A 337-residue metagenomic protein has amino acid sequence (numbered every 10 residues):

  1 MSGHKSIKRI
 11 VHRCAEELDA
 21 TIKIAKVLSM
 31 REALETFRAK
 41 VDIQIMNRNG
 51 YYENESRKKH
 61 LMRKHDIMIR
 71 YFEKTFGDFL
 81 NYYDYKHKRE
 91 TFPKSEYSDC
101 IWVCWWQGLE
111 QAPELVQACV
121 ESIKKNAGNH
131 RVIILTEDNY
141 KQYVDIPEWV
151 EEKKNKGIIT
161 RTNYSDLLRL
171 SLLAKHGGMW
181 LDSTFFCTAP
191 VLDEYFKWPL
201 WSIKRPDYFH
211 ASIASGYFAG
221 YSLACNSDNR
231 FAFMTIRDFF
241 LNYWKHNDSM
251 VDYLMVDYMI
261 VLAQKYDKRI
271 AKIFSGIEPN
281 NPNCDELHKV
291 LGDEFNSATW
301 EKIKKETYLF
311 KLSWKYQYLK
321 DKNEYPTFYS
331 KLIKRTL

Functional and structural regions predicted by a protein language model:
S2-S165, F185-L337: Glycosyltransferase-associated regions of secretory-pathway enzymes, highlighting luminal stem/catalytic domains
D166-H176: Small-residue hinge/turn detector
H176, L181-D182: Active-site acidic Asp-centered loop
